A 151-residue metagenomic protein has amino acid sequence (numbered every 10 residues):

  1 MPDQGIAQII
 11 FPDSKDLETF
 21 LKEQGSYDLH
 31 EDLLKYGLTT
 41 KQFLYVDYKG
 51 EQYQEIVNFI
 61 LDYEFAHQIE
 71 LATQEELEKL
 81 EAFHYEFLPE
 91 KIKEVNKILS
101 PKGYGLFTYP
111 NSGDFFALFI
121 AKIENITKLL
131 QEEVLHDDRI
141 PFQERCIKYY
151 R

Functional and structural regions predicted by a protein language model:
M1-R151: Contiguous interface-forming segments/domains that mediate binding rather than catalysis
